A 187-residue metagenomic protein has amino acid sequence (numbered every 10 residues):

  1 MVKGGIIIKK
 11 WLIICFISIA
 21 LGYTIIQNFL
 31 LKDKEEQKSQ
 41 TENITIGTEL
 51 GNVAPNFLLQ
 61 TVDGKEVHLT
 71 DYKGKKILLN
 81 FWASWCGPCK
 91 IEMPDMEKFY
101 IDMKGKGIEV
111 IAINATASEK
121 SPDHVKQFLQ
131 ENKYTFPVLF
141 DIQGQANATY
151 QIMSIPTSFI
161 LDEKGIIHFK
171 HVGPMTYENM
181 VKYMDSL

Functional and structural regions predicted by a protein language model:
M1-V53: N-terminal targeting signals for export/organelle localization
N56-I77, I101: A short beta-strand-turn-helix
K73, F81-K98: Conserved redox-active cysteine motifs that mediate thiol-disulfide chemistry, especially di-cysteine Cys-X(1-2)-Cys
K73-K75, G105, Y134-T135, I152: Active-site acidic short loop of glycosyltransferases
L78-L79, V110: Hydrophobic beta-strand anchors of alpha/beta hydrolase catalytic cores
I91-N132, I142-T149: Structural microenvironment flanking redox-active thiols in thiol-disulfide oxidoreductases
Q127-T135, F140-L187: Thiol/disulfide oxidoreductase modules built on the thioredoxin-like
